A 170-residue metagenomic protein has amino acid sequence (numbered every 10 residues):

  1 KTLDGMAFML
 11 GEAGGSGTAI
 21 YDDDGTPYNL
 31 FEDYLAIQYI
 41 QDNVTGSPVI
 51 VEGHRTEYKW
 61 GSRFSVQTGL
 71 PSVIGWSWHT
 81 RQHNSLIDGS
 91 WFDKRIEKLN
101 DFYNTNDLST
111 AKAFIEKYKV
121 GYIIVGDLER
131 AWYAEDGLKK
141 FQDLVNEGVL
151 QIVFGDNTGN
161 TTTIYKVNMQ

Functional and structural regions predicted by a protein language model:
K1-Q170: Extracytoplasmic
